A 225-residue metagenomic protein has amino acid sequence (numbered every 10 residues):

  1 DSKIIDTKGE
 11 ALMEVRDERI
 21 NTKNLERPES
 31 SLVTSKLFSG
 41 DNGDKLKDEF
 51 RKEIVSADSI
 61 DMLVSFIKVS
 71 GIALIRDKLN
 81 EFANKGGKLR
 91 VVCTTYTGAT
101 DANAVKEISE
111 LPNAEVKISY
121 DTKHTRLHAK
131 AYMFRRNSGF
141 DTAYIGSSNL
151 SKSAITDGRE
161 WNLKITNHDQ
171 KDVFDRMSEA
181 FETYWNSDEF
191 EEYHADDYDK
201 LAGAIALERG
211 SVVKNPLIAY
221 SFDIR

Functional and structural regions predicted by a protein language model:
D1-R225: PLD/PLD-like phosphodiesterase catalytic module centered on the HKD motif
